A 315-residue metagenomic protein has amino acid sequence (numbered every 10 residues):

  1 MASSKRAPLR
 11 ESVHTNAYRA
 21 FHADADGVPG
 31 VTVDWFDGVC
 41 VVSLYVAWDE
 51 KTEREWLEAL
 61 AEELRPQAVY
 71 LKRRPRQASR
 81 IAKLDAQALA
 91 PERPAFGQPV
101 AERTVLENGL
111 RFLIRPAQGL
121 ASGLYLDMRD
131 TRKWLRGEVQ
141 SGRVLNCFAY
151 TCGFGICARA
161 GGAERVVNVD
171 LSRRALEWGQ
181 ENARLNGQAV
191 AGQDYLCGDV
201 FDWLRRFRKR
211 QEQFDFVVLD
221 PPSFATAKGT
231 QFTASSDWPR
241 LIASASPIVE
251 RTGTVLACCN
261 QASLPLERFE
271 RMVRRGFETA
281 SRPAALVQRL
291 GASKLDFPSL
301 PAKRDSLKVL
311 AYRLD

Functional and structural regions predicted by a protein language model:
M1-D37, Y45: Non-catalytic accessory regions of SAM-dependent methyltransferases
F21, D26-D34, E50-Y125, K133: Non-catalytic substrate-recognition/targeting regions of SAM-dependent transferases
S141-Y150: Conserved class I S-adenosyl-L-methionine
T151-E164: Conserved SAM-binding loop of SAM-dependent methyltransferases across substrates and taxa, primarily the Class I
R165-D170: Conserved SAM-binding motif I beta-strand of class I
S172-V218: S-adenosyl-L-methionine
V200-G276: S-adenosylmethionine
T254-D315: C-terminal catalytic and target-recognition region of SAM-dependent MTase-like enzymes, primarily methyltransferases
